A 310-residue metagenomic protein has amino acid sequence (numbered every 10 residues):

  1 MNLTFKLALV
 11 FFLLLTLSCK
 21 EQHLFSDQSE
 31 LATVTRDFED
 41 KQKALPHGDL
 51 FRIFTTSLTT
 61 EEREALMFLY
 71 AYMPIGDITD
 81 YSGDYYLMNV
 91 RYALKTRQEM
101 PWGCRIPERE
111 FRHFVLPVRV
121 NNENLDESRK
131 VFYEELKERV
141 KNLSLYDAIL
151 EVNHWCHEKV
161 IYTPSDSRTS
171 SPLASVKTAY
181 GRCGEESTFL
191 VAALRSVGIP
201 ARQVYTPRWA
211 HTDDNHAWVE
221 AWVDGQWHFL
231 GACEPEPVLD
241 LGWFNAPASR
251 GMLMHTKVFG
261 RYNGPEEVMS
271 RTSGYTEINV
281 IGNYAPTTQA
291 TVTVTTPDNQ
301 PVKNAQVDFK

Functional and structural regions predicted by a protein language model:
N2-V10: Sec-dependent signal peptide recognition, specifically the positively charged N-region followed immediately by
L17-S18: C-terminal motif of bacterial Sec signal peptides marking the signal peptidase cleavage site
S29, T35-T178, D213-D214: Secondary-structure boundary elements
E135-R139, L143, A148-H154, T163-L173 (+1 more regions): Hydrophobic/aromatic-rich core segments of domains that either
E220, Q306-D308: Beta-strand signatures of extracellular beta-sandwich domains
I281-Q289: Short domain-boundary/entry signatures in modular proteins, especially in secreted/extracellular architectures
T288-T296, F309: A short, amphipathic beta-strand motif
D298-K303: A short beta-turn/strand-edge loop motif at beta-sheet boundaries
